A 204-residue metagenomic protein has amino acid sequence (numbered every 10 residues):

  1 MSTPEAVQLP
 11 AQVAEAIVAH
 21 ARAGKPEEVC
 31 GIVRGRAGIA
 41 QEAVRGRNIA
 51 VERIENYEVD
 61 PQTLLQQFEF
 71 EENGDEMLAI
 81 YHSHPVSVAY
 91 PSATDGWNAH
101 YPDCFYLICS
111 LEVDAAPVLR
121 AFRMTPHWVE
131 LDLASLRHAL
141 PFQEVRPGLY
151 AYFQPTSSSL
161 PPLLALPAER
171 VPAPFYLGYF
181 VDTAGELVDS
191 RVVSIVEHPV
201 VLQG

Functional and structural regions predicted by a protein language model:
M1-G31, R36-A79, P85-G204: MPN/JAMM (Mov34/JAB) isopeptidase/deubiquitinase module and associated MPN-bearing subunits/adaptors in ubiquitin
